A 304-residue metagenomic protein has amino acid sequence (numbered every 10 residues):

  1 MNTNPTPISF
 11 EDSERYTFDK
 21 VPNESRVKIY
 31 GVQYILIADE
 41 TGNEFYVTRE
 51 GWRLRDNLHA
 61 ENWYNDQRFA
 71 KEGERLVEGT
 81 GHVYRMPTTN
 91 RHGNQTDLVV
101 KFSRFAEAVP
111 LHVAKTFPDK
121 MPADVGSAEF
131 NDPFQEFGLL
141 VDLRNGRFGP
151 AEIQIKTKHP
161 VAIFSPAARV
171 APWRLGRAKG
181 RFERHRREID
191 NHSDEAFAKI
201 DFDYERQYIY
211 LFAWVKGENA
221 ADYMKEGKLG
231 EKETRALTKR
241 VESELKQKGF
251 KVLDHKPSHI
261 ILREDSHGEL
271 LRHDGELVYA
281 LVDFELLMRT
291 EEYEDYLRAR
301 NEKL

Functional and structural regions predicted by a protein language model:
M1-E78, H82-L98, F105-V113, R272 (+2 more regions): Regulatory N- and C-terminal appendages and interdomain linkers associated with kinase/kinase-like NTP transferase
L54-I209: Conserved ATP-binding subdomain of kinase catalytic cores across diverse folds
G81-Y84, L98, K158, Y210 (+4 more regions): Residue-level detector of short, conserved catalytic/binding motifs and their immediate flanks
R85-P87, L211-K216, A280-D283: Short, well-ordered beta-strand micro-motif
E107-P110, A167-P172, N219-A221, I261-E264 (+1 more regions): Short catalytic/ligand-binding loop motif for oxyanion handling, primarily in non-cytosolic enzymes, centered on
T116-F117, K228-G230, L297-R300: Glycine-rich, phosphate-binding/catalytic loops in enzymes
L143, R147-P150, F182-F197, D201-S266: Conserved kinase catalytic-core helix
F197, K251-L304: Catalytic activation segment of kinase domains across protein kinase-like and atypical kinase folds
